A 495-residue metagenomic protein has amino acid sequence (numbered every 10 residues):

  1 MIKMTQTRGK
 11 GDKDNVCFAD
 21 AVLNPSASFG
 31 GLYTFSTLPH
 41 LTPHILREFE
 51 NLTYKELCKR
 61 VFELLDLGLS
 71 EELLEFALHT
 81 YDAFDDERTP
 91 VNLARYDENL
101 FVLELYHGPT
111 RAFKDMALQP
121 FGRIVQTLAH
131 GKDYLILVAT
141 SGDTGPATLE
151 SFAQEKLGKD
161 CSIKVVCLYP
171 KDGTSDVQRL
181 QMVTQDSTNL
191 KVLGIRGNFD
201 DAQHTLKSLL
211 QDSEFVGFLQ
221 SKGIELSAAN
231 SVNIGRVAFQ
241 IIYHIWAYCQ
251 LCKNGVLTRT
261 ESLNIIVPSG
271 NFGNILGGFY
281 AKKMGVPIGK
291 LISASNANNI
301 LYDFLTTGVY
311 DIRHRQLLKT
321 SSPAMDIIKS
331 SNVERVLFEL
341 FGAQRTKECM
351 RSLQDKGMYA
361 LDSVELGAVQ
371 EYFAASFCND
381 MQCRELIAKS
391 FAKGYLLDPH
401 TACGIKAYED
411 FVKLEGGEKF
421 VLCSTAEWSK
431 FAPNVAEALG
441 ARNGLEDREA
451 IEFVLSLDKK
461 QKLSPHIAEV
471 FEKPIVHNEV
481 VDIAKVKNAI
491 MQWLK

Functional and structural regions predicted by a protein language model:
M1-K495: PLP-dependent amino-acid enzyme catalytic core
